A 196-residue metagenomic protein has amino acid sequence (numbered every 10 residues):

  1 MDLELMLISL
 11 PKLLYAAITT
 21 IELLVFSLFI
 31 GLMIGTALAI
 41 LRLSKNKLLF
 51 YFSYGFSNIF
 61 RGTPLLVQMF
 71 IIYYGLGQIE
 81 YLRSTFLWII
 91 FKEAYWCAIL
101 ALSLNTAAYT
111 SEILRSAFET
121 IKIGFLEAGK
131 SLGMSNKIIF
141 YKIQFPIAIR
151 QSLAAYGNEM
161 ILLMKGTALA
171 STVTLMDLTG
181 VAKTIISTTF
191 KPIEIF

Functional and structural regions predicted by a protein language model:
M1-F196: Transmembrane alpha-helices and adjacent helix-loop boundaries
